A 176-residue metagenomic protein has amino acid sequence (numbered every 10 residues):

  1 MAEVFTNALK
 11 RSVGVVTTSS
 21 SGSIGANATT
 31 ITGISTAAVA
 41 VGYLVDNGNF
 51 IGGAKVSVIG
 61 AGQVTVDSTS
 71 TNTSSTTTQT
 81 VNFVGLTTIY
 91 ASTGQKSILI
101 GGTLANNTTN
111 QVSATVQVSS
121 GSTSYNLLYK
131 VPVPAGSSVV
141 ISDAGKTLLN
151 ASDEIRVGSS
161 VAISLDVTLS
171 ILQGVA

Functional and structural regions predicted by a protein language model:
M1-G14, V84-N107, S159-A176: C-terminal interaction-tip segments
V15-G85: Small/polar beta-strand repeat architecture
A38-A40, V133, L149: Short, well-ordered loop/turn sites that connect or cap secondary structure elements
L44, T115-Q117, T168-S170: Beta-strand signatures of extracellular beta-sandwich domains
V58-G60, V131-V139: Short proline/glycine- and polar residue-rich coil/turn motifs
T109-K130: Short, surface-exposed beta-strand/strand-loop-strand elements in extracellular ectodomains
G136-S152: Beta-sandwich interaction modules
T147-I163: Noncatalytic modules at the cell exterior or secretory-pathway interfaces, chiefly beta-strand-rich lectin/adhesion
